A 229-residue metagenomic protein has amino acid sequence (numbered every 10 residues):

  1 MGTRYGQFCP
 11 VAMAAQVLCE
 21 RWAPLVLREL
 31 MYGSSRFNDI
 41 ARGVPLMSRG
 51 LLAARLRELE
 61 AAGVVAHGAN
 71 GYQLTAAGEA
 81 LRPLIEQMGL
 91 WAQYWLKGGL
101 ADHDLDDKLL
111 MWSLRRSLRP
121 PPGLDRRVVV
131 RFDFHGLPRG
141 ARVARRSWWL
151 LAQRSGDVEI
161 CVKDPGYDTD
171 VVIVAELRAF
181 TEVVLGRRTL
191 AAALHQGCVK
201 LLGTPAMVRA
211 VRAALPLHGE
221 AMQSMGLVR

Functional and structural regions predicted by a protein language model:
M1-A15: Short, Lys/Arg-enriched N-terminal segment that forms or immediately precedes the first helix of a structured domain
P10, R21-W22: N-terminal positioning helix adjacent to the helix-turn-helix/winged-helix DNA-binding module
P10, S34, D39, L46-A69 (+1 more regions): Feature captures hydrophobic
A14, L25-L27: Short alpha-helical "packing" element that flanks the helix-turn-helix/winged-helix DNA-binding module
W22-A23, G78: The N-cap/first-turn positions of alpha helices within or immediately adjacent to helix-turn-helix DNA-binding domains
